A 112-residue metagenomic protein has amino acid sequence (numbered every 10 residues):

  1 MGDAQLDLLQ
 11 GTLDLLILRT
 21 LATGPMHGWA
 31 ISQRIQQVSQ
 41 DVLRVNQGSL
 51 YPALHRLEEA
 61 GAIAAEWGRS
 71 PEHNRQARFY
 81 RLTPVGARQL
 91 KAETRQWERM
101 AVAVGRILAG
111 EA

Functional and structural regions predicted by a protein language model:
M1-G2, A112: Intrinsically disordered, low-complexity and often Lys/Arg-enriched segments
D3-L6, W67-R69: Short beta-strand/turn micro-motifs at beta-sheet edges
L6-Y51: N-terminal helix-turn-helix DNA-binding core of bacterial DNA-binding proteins
T12, L16, R81, A103: Amphipathic alpha-helical recognition patches that constitute DNA-binding helices
Q36, H55, E59: Residue-level detection of the helix-turn-helix DNA-binding "recognition helix"
E58-R75, R81: Beta-hairpin "wing" of winged helix-turn-helix
V85-A112: Amphipathic alpha-helical dimerization/coiled-coil segments that flank or bridge DNA-binding/regulatory modules
